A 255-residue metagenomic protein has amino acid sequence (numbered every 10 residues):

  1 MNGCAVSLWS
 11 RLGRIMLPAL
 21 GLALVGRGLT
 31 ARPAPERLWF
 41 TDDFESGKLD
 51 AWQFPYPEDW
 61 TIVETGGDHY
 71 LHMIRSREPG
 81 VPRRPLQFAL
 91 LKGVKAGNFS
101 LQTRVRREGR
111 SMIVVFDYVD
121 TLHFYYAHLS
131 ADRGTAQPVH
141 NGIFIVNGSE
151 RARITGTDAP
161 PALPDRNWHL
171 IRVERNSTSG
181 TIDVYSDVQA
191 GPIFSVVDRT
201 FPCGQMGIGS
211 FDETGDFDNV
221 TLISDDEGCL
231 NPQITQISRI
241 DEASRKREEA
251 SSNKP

Functional and structural regions predicted by a protein language model:
G3-C4, L8-R11, Q233-P255: Short, low-complexity, charge-dense intrinsically disordered segments
R32-Y56, E227-N231: Extracellular carbohydrate-recognition regions
F44, T103, N167-S195: Carbohydrate-binding surfaces in secreted/extracellular proteins
F44, V220-L222: Extracellular beta-strand elements of beta-rich domains used for carbohydrate recognition/degradation or cell-matrix
K48-R77: Extracellular glycan-recognition surfaces and repeat-rich motifs
E78-V146: Secretory/extracellular carbohydrate-interaction modules and structurally similar beta-sandwich "look-alikes"
G148-L170: Short, aromatic/His-centered strand-loop micro-motif at the edge of beta-sheets
I193-N219: Flexible glycan-contacting loops in extracellular carbohydrate-active proteins
